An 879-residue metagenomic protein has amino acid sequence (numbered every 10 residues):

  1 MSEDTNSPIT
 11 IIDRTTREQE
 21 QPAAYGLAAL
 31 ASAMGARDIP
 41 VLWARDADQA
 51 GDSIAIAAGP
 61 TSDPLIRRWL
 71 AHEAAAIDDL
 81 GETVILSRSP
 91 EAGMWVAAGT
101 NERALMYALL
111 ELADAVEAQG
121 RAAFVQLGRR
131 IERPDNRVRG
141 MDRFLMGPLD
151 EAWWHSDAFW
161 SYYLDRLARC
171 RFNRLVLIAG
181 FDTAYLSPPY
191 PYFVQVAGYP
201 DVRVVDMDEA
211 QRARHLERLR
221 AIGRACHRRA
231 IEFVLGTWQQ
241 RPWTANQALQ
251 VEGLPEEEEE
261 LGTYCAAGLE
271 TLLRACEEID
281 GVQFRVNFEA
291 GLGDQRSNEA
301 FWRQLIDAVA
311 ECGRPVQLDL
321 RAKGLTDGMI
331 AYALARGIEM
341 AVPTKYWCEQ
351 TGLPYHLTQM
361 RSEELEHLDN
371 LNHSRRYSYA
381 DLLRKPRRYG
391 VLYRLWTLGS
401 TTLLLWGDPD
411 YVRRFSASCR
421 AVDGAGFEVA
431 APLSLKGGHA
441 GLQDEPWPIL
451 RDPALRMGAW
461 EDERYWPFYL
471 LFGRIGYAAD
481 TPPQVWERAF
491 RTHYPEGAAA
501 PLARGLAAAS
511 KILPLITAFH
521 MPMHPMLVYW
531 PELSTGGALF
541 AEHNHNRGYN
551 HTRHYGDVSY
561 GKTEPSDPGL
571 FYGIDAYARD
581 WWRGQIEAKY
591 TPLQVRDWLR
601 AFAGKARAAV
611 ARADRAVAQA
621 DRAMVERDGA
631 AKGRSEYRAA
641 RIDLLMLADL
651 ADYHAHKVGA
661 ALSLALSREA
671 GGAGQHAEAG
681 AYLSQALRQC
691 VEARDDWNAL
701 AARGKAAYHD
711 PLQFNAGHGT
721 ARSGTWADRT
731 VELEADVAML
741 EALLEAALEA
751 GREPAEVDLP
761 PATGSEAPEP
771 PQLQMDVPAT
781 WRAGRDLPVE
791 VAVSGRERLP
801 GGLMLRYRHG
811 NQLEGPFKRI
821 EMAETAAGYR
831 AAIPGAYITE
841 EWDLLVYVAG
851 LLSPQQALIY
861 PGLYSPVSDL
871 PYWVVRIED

Functional and structural regions predicted by a protein language model:
S2-T10, R14-A29, A33, I77-L261 (+6 more regions): Feature activates predominantly on carbohydrate-active enzymes
I39, E117-G120, N173, S187-P189 (+3 more regions): Catalytic-core regions of glycoside hydrolase
P40-E73: Short, well-ordered secondary-structure micro-motifs within conserved domains or adaptor modules
N101, L145-G147, F181, T237-Q239 (+9 more regions): Short, flexible loop/turn elements at secondary-structure junctions
N101, L167, F284, F490 (+1 more regions): Conserved, mostly hydrophobic/aromatic
A431-T725: C-terminal non-catalytic alpha-helical accessory regions
P711-G751: Alpha-helical linker/edge segments of TPR/alpha-solenoid repeat scaffolds and analogous pre-/post-domain helices
V737-D879: Glycan-association/targeting regions that enable binding to alpha-glucans and other polysaccharides
